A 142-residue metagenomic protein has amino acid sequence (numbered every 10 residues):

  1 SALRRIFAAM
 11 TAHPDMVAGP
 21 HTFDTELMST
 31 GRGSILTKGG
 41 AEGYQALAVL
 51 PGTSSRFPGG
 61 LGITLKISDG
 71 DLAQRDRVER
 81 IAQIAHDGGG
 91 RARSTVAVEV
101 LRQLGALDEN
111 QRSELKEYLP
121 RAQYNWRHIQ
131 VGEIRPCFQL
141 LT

Functional and structural regions predicted by a protein language model:
A2-T142: Structured C-terminal helix/loop/strand segments within mature extracytoplasmic catalytic/sensor domains
